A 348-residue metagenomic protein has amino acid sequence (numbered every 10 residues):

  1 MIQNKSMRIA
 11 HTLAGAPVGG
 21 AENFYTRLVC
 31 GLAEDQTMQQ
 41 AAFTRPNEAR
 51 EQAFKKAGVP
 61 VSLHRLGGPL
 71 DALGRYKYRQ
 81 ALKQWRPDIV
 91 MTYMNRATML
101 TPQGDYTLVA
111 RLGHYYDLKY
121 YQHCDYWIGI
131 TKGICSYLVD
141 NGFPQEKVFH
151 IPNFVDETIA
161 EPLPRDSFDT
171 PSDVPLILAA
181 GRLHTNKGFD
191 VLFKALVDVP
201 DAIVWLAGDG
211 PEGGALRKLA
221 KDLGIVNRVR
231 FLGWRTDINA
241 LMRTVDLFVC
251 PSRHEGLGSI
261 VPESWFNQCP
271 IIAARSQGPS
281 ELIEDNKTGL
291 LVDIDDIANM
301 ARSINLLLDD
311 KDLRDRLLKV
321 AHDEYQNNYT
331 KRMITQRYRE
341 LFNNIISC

Functional and structural regions predicted by a protein language model:
H11-G19, N23-L73, P211: N-terminal strand-loop element at the rim of the active site of nucleotide-sugar-dependent glycosyltransferases
G19-C30, P175, A179-D198, A202 (+3 more regions): A conserved mid-protein helix/loop that constitutes part of the nucleotide-sugar donor-binding site
A42-F43, V261, P270-A273, I283: Short hydrophobic beta-strand element within catalytic cores of glycosyltransferases and related nucleotide-activated
D71, M91-T98, L112: Short His-centered aromatic/hydrophobic patch
G133, F154: Carbohydrate-associated surface elements
W234, R253: Aromatic "clamp/platform" in nucleotide-sugar-dependent glycosyltransferases that forms part of the donor/acceptor
D285-N286, L290-I297, L306-D312: Conserved acidic donor-binding segment of nucleotide-sugar-dependent glycosyltransferases
N299, L306, L313-N328, I334-E340: A short, well-ordered alpha-helix in the C-terminal region of glycosyltransferases
